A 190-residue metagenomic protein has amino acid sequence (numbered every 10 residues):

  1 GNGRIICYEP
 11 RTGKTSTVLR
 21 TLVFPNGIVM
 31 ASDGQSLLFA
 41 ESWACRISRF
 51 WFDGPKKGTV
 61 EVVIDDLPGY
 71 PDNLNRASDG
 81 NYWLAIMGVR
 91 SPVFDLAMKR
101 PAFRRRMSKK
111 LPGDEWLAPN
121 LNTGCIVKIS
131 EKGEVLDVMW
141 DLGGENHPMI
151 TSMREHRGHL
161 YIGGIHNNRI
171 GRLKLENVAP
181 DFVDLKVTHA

Functional and structural regions predicted by a protein language model:
G1-A190: Sequence-structural signature of mature extracellular/luminal beta-sheet repeat domains, prominently beta-propellers
